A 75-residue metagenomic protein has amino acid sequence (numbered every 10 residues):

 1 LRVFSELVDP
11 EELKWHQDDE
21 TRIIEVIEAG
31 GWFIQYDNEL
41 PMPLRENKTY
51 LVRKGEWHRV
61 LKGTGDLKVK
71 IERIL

Functional and structural regions predicted by a protein language model:
L1, T21, T64-D66: Sequence-level motif detector for i,i+2 pairs with an aromatic at +2
L1-D19, L51-K54: Conserved short histidine dyad/triad with adjacent acidic residue
Q17-F33: Short, conserved beta-strand element in jelly-roll/cupin
E25-I27, P43, L51, L61: Well-ordered beta-strand positions
I27, I34-Q35, L61, K70: Beta-strand residues in well-ordered beta-sheet regions across diverse protein folds
D37-G55: Short acidic-glycine-tyrosine-enriched beta hairpin
K54-L75: Ligand-binding loop in jelly-roll beta-barrel domains
